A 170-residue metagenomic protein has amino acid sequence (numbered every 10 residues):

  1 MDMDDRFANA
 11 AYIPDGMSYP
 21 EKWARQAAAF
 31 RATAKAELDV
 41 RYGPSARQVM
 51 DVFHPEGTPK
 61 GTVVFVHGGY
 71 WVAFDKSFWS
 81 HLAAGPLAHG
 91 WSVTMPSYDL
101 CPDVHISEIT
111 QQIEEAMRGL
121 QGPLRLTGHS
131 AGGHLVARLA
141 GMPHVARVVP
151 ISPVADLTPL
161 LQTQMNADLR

Functional and structural regions predicted by a protein language model:
M1-A28, R138, R147-S152: N-terminal presequences and immediately downstream first alpha-helices
A10-G57: N-terminal cap/lid segment of alpha/beta-hydrolase-fold proteins
E56-G85: Short, surface-exposed "cap/lid" segments of acyl-processing enzymes
F65-G68, M95, T127: Structural cue for short, hydrophobic secondary-structure segments
F74-A83, T94-P123: Catalytic nucleophile-loop/oxyanion-hole region of alpha/beta-hydrolase and closely related hydrolase-like folds
L126-G128, I151: Short beta-strand immediately N-terminal to the catalytic nucleophile in serine-hydrolase-like folds
G128-R138: Glycine-rich nucleophile elbow surrounding the catalytic serine of serine-hydrolase chemistry
R138-R170: Hydrolase active-site cap/lid region
